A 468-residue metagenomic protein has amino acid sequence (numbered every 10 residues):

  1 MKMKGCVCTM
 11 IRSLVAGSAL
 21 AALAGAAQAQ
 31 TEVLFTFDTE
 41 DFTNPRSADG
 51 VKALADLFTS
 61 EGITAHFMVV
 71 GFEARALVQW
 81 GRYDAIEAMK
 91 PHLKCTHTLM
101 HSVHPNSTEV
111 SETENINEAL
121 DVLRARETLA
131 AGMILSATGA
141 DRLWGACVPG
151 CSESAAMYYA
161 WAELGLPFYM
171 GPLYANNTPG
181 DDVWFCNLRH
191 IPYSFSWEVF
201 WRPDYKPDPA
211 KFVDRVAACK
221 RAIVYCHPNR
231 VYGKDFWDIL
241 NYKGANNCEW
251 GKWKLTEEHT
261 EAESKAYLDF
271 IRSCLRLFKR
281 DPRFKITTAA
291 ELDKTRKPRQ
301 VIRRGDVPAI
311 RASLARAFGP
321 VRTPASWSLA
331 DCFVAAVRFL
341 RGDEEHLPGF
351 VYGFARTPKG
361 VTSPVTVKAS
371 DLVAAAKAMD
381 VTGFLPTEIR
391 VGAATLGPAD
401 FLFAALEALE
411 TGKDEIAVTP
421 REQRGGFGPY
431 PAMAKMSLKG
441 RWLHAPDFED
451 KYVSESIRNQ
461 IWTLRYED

Functional and structural regions predicted by a protein language model:
M1-T9: N-terminal secretory signal peptides that target proteins for export/translocation
R12-A22: Bacterial N-terminal signal peptides
A29-A88, V224, N229-V231, R283 (+3 more regions): Active-site beta->alpha N-cap acidic-glycine motif
T36-R46, M68-E73, E112-V122, R142-P149 (+2 more regions): The substrate-binding groove and active-site-proximal loops of carbohydrate-active enzymes, especially glycoside
S47-L54, Q79-G81, L120-L129, D204-A210 (+1 more regions): Well-ordered, non-membrane alpha-helical segments in soluble/globular domains
T59, R75, F168-G180, N229-A309: C-terminal domain-boundary segment and adjacent tail
T64-A156, K220-P228, E291-R299, G360 (+1 more regions): Metal-dependent polysaccharide deacetylase catalytic core of the NodB/CE4 family, i.e., the active-site-bearing domain
V78, V103, D141-N241: Active-site-adjacent pocket scaffolds in enzyme catalytic domains
